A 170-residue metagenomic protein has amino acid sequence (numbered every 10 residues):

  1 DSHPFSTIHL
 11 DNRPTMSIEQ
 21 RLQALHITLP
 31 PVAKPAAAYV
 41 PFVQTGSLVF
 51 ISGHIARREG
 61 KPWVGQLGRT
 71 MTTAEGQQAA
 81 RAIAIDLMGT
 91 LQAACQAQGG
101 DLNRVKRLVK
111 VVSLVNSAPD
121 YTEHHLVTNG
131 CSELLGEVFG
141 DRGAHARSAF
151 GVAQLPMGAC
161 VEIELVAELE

Functional and structural regions predicted by a protein language model:
D1-T15: Short, Lys/Arg-enriched N-terminal segments with co-localized hydrophobic residues within the first ~10-30 amino acids
T15-E170: Short, polar/acidic, helix-capping and beta-turn segments at strand->helix junctions that line the mouths
